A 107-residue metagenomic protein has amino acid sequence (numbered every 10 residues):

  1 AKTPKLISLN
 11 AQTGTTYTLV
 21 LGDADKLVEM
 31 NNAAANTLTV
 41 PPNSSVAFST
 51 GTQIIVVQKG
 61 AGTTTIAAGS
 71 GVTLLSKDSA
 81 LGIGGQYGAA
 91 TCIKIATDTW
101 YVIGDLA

Functional and structural regions predicted by a protein language model:
A1-S70, K94-A107: Exposed extracellular interaction/assembly regions and N-terminal maturation sites
A24, Q86-G88: A generic structural signal for well-ordered coil/turn residues at beta-strand boundaries that shape enzyme active-site
S70-G85: Terminal beta-strand-rich extracellular "head" domains that mediate receptor/glycan or other ligand binding
A89-I93: Short tryptophan-centered beta-strand motifs in secreted/extracellular beta-sheet-rich domains of glycan-recognition
